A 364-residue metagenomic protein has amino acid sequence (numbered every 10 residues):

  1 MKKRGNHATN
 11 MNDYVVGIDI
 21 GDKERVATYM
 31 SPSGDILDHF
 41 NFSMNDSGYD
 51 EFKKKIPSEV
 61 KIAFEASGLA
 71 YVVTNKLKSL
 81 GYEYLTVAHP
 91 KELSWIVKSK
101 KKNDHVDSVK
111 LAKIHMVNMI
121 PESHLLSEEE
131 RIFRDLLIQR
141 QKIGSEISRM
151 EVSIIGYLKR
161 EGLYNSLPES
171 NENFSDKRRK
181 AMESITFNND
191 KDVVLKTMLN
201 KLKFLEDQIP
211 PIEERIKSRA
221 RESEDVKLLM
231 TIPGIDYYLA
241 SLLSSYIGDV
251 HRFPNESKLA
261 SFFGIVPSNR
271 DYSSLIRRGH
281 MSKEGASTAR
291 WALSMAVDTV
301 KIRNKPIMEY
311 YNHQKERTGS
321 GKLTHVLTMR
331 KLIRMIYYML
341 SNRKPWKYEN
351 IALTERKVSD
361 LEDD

Functional and structural regions predicted by a protein language model:
H7-S31, L111: Gly/Thr-rich phosphate-binding beta-strand-loop-beta motif of the actin/hexokinase/Hsp70
V26-S47: Short glycine-rich, Thr/Ser-proximal phosphate-binding strand/loop in the N-terminal lobe of ATP-dependent enzymes
D46, E51-I96: Conserved DEDDh/DEDDy metal-dependent 3′-5′ exonuclease domain
V87-S123, N173, L275-E284: Short alpha-helix plus adjacent loop in nuclease-associated cores
A112-D135, N173-N189: A short, charged helix-loop
I138-V226, E355: Glycine-rich, often acidic, oxyanion-interacting loops/wings at catalytic, nucleic-acid, or phospho-protein interfaces
L228-T231, Y237, S241-G321: Phosphate-backbone recognition surface of nucleic-acid-processing proteins
S274, Y311-D364: Low-complexity, acidic/Ser/Thr- and charged residue-rich accessory regions of DNA metabolism proteins
